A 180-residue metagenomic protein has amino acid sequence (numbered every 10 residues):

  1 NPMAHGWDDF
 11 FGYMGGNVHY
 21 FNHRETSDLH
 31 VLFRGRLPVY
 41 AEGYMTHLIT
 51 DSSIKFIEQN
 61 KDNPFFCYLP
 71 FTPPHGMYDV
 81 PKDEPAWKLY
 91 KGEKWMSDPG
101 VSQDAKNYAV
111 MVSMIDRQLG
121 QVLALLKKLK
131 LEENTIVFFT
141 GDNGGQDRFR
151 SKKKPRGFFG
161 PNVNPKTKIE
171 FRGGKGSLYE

Functional and structural regions predicted by a protein language model:
N1-H5, F10, M14-E180: Active-site-proximal cap/lid insertion segments
